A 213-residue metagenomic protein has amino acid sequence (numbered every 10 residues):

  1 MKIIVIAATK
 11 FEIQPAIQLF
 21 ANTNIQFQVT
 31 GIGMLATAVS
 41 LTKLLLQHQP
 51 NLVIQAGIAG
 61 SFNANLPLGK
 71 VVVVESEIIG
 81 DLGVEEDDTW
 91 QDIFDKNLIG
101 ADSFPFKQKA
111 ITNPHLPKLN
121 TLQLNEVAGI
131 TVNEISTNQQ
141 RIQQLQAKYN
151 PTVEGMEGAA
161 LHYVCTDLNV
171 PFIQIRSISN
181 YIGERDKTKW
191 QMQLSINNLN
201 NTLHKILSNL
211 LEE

Functional and structural regions predicted by a protein language model:
M1-Q49: N-terminal short beta-loop-beta anion/metal-coordinating cradle
I4-I6, I54, V72: Conserved beta-strand elements of the Class I
T30-M34, S76-I79, S177-N180: Short, acidic/turn-prone active-site loops that include or flank metal/cofactor- and phosphate-binding residues
Q49-I54, P151: Proline-aspartate-enriched helix->loop->beta-strand connector
N63-Y149: Mid-sequence, gly/pro-rich, charge-dense loop/helix-turn segments that line enzyme active sites
V132-Q174, S179-G183: A C-terminal functional module that forms or caps the active site or interfaces directly with catalytic machinery
I182-E213: His/Asp/Glu-rich mid-to-C-terminal helical/loop segments that flank catalytic regions of hydrolases
